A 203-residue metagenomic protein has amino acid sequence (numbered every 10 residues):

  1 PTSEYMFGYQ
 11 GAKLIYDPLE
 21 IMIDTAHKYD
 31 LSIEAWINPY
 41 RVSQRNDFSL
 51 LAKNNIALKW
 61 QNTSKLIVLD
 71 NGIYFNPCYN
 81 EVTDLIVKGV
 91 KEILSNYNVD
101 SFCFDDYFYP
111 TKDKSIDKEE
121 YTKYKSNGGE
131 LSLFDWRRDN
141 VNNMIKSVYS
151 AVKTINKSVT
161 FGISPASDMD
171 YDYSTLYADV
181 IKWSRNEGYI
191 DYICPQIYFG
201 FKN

Functional and structural regions predicted by a protein language model:
T2-F7, R41-D70, D106-G129: Aromatic- and acidic-residue-enriched segments that line the glycan-binding/catalytic groove of carbohydrate-active
T2-Y16, L69-V87, E130-V141, P195-G200: The substrate-binding groove and active-site-proximal loops of carbohydrate-active enzymes, especially glycoside
A12-D24, E34-N96: Active-site-adjacent "subsite" loops/lids of carbohydrate-active enzymes
P18-M22, G89, M144, V148 (+1 more regions): A general structural detector for well-ordered alpha-helical segments in enzyme core domains, enriched
D24-K28, S184-E187: Acidic (Asp/Glu)-rich catalytic clusters
H27-Q44, V90, C103-P110, S132-L176: Aromatic-lined carbohydrate-recognition surfaces of secreted/lumenal glycan-active proteins
E81-S95, Y171-G188: Short, acidic/polar
D100, D105, T122-G128, L176-K202: Aromatic- and acid-rich polysaccharide-binding/catalytic face of secreted or lumenal carbohydrate-active enzymes
